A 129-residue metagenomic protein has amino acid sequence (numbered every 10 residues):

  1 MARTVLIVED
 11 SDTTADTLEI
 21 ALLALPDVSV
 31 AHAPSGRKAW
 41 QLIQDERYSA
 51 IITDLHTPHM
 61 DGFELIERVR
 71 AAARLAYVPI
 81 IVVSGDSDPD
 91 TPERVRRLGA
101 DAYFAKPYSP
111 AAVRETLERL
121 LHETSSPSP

Functional and structural regions predicted by a protein language model:
E9: Conserved acidic carboxylate
D12-A31: Two-component/phosphorelay signaling modules centered on CheY-like receiver
E19, E64, S87-F104, E115: Alpha4 helix (beta4-alpha4-beta5 surface) of REC/receiver domains from two-component response regulators
H32-Q41, G62: Helix N-cap/capping motif at the beta->alpha junctions
T57, V69: Receiver (REC) domain active-site loop signature in two-component systems and cognate sites in sensor histidine kinases
P58, D88, P107: The feature encodes the CheY-like receiver
Y108-L117: C-terminal output helix
